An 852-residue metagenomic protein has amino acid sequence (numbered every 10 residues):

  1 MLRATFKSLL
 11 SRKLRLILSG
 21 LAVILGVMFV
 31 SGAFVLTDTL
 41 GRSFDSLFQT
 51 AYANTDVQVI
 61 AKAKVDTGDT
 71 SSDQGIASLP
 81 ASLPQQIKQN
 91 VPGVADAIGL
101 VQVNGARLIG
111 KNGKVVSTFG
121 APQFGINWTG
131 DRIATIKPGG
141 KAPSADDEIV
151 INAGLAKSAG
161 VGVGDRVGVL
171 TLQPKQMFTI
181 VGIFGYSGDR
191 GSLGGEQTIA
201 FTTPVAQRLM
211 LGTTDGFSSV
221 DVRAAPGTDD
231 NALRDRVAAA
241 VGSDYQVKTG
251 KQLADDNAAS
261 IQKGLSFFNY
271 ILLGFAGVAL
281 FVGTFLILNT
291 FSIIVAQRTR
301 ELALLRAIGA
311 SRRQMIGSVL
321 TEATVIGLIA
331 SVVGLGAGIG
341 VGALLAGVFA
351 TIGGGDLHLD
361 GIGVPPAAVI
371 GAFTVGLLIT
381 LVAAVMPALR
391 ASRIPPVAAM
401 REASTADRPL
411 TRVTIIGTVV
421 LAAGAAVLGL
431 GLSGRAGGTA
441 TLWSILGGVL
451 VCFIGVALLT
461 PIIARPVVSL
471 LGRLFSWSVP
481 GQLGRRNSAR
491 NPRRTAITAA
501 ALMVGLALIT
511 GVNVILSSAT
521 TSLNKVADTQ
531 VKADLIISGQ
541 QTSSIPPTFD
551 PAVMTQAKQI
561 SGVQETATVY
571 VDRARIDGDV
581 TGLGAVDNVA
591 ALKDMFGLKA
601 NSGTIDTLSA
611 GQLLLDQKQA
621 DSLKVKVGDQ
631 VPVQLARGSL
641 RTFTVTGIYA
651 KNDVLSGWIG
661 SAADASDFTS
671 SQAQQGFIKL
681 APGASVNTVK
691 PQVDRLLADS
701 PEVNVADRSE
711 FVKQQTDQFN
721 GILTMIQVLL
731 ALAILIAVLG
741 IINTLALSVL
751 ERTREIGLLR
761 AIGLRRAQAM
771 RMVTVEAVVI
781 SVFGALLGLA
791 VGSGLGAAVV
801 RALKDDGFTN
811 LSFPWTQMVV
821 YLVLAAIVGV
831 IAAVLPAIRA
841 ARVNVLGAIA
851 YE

Functional and structural regions predicted by a protein language model:
S8, R12-F29, T37, F217-V220 (+4 more regions): Hydrophobic alpha-helical bundles that form the membrane domains of multi-pass transporters
S11-I17, F267-Y270, G371-A383, D407-M503 (+1 more regions): Alpha-helical transmembrane segments, especially those used as permease/efflux helices and single-pass anchors
G20-F119, A232, A239, T495-V580 (+1 more regions): Hydrophobic, regular-secondary-structure patches
L47, S243-V278, A296, W443-L450 (+3 more regions): Peri-transmembrane interface segments
A51, Y186-P226, T529-V531, I648-E702 (+1 more regions): Small-residue transmembrane helix packing/gating motifs
F119-S158, P551-Q559, Q564-E565, V569-Q630 (+2 more regions): Short beta-strand boundary microenvironments
T324-G355, A368-R393, A423-G434, I462-L470 (+3 more regions): Small-residue-rich transmembrane alpha-helices
T495, A499, Q674-K679, V686 (+2 more regions): C-terminal transmembrane helical bundles of large multi-pass transporters and their helix-start/helix-kink determinants
